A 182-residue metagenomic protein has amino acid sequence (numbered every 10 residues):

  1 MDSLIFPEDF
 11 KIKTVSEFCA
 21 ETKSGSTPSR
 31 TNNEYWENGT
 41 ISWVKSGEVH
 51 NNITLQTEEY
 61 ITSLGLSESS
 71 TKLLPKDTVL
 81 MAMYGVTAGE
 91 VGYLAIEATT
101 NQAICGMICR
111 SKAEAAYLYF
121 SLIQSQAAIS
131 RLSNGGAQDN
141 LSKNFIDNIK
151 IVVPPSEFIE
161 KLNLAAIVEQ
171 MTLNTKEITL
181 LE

Functional and structural regions predicted by a protein language model:
M1-S26, N38, N148, V152-K161 (+1 more regions): Non-catalytic DNA-recognition/assembly elements of restriction-modification systems
I12-P154: DNA target-recognition domains and sequence-specific DNA-contacting regions of bacterial/archaeal
